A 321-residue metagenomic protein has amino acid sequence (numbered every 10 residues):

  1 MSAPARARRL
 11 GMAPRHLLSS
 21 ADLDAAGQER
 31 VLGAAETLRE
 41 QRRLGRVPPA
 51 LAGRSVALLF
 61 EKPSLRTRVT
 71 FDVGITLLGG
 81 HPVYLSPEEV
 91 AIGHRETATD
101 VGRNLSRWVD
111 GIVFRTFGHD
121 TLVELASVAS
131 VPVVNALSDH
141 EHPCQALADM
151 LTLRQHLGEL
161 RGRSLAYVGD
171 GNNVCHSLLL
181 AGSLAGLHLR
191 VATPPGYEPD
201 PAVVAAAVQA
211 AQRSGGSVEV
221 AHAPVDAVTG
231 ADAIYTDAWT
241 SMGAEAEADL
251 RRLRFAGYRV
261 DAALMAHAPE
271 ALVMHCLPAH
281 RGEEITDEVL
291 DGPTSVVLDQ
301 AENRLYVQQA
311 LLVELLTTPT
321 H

Functional and structural regions predicted by a protein language model:
M1-V69, V73, E141: Positively charged, low-complexity intrinsically disordered leader regions
S2, D291-H321: C-terminal helix-to-coil terminal segments
S55-W108: Active-site cofactor/substrate anionic-group-binding motifs, chiefly glycine- and Lys/Arg-rich phosphate-binding loops
E61-V73, Q155-T236: Glycine-rich phosphate/diphosphate-binding loop of Rossmann-like nucleotide-binding domains
L78, W108, V128-S130, A185 (+2 more regions): Short, structured coil segments at secondary-structure junctions
R103, D110-A181, H275: Anion-binding alpha/beta catalytic cores of soluble intermediary-metabolism enzymes, centered on
Q209-E288, T294: Rossmann-like adenosine-cofactor binding region
